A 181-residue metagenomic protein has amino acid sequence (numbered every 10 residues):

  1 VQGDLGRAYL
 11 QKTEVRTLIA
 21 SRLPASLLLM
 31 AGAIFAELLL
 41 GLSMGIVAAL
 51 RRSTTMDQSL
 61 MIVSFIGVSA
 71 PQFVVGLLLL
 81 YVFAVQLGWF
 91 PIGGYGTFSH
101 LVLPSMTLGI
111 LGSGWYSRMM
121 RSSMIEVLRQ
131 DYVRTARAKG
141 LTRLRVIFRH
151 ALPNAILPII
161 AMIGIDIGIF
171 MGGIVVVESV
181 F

Functional and structural regions predicted by a protein language model:
V1-T17: Short membrane-interfacial helix/loop motifs at transmembrane-helix boundaries
Q2, V75-G76, I125: Alpha-helical transmembrane segments and their lipid-water interface positions in multi-pass membrane proteins
D4, A8, W89, V146: Conserved beta-strand positions that form and line the central face of beta-propeller blades
I19, L23-M56, V85, Y95-F181: Alpha-helical transmembrane segments of integral membrane proteins, especially multi-pass inner/plasma-membrane
I62-P91, T107-G112: Membrane-water interface segments at the C-terminal ends of transmembrane alpha-helices in multi-pass inner-membrane
